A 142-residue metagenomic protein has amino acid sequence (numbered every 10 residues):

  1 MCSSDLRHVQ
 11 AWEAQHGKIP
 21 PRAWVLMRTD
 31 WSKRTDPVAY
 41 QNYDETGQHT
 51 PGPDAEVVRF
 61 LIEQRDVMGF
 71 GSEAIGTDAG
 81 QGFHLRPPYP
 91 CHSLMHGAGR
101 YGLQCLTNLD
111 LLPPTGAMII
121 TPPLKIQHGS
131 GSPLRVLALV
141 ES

Functional and structural regions predicted by a protein language model:
M1-S142: Active-/binding-site microenvironments in catalytic and ligand-binding cores
